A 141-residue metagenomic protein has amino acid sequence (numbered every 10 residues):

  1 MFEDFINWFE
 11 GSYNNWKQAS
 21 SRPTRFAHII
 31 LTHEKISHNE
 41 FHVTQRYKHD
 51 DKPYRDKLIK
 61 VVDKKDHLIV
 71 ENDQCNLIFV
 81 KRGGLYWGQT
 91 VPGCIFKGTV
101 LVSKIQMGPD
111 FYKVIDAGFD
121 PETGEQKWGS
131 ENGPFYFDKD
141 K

Functional and structural regions predicted by a protein language model:
M1-E3, D140-K141: Basic/polar N-terminal segments that are highly enriched at the extreme N-terminus, encompassing both cleavable
F2-F5, G11-H38: Short, solvent-exposed loop/hinge segments that bridge or flank secondary-structure elements
I6-N7, W128: Short linear sequence motifs
W16-R22, I36, K48-K141: Calycin-type beta-barrel ligand-binding domains and close structural analogs
F41-R46: Long, leucine/valine-rich, helix-dominated scaffolding and oligomerization segments
